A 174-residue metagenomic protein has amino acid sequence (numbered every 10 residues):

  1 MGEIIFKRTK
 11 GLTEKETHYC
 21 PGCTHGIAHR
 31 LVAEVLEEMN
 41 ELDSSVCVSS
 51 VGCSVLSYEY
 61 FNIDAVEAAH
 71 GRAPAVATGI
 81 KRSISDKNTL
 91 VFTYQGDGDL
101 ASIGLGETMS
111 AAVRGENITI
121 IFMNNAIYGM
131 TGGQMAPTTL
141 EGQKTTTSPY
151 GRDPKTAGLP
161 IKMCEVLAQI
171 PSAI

Functional and structural regions predicted by a protein language model:
I4-A69: Active-site diphosphate/adenylate-binding microenvironment
K10, A136-I174: Conserved thiamine diphosphate
Y19-P21, T93-Q95, I174: Short catalytic-loop micro-motif centered on adjacent basic/acidic residues
P21, D97, R152-T156: Glycine- and other small-residue-rich loops at beta-strand/loop junctions that grip anionic moieties
C23-L31, L42, G71-A75, G106 (+2 more regions): Conserved active-site and cofactor/substrate-binding residues in soluble primary-metabolism enzymes
H25-A28, E37-E41, R82-D86, V113-E116 (+2 more regions): Generic secondary-structure signature for well-ordered alpha-helical cores
C53-G129: Thiamine diphosphate
G132-Q134: Short aromatic-enriched loop/helix-cap "lid" or pocket-rim segments at secondary-structure transitions that line
